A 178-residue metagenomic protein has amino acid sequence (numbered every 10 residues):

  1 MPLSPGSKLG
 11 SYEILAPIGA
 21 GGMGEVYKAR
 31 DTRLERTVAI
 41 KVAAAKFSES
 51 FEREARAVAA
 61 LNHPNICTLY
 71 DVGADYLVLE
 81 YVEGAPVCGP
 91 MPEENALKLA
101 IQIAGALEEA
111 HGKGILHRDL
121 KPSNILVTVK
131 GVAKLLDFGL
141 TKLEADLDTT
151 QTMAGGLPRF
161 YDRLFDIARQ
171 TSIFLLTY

Functional and structural regions predicted by a protein language model:
M1-Y178: Conserved ATP-binding/catalytic core of the eukaryotic-like protein kinase fold, especially serine/threonine kinases
